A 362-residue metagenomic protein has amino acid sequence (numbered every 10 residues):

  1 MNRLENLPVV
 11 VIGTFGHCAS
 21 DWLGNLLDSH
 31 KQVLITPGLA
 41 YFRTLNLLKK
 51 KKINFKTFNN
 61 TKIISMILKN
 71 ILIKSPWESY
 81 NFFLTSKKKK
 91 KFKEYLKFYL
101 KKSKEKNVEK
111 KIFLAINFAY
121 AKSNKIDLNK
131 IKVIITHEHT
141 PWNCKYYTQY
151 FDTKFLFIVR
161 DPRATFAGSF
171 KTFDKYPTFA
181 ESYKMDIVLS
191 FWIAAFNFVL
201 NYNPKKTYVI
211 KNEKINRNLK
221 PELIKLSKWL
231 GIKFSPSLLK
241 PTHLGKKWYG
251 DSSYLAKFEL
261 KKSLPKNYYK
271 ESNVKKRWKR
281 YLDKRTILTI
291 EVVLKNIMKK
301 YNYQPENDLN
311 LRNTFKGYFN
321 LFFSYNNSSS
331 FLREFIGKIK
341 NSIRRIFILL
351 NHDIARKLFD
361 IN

Functional and structural regions predicted by a protein language model:
M1-V11, Y99, I232-N362: PAPS-dependent sulfotransferases, especially Golgi type II membrane carbohydrate sulfotransferases
N2-L4, V9, P141-W142, Q149 (+2 more regions): PAPS-dependent sulfotransferase catalytic domain
G16, H137-W142: Short beta->alpha connector loops
D21-Q32: A conserved segment at the C-terminal end of the G1
L34-A40, Y208: Conserved catalytic segments around the Walker B and adjacent sensor/switch elements of P-loop NTPase domains
L39-I135: PAPS-dependent sulfation machinery
K122-N129, A195-V209, T286, V293 (+1 more regions): A structural motif corresponding to the C-terminal end of an alpha-helix and its immediate exit/capping segment
V133-T136, V209-K211: Short catalytic-loop micro-motif centered on adjacent basic/acidic residues
